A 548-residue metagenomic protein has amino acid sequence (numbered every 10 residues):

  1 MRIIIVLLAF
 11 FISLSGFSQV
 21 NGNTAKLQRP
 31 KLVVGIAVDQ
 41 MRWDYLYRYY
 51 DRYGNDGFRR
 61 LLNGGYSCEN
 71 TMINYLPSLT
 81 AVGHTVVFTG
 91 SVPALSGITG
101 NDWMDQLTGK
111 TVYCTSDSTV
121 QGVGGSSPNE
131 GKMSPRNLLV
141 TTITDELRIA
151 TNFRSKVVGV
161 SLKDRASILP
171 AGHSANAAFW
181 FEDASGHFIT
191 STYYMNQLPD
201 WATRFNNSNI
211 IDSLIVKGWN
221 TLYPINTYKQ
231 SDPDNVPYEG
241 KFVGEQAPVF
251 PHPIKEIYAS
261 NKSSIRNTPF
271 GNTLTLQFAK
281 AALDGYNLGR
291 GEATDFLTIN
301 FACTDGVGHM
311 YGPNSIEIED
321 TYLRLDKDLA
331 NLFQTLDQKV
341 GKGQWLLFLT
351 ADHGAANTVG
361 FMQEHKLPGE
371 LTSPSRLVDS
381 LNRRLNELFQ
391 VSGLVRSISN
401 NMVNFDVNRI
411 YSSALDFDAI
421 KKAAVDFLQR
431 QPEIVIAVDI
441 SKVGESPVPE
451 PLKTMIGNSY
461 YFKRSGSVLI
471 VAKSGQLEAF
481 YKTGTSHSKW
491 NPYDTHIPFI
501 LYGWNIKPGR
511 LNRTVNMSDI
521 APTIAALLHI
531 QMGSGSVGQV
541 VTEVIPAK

Functional and structural regions predicted by a protein language model:
M1-A25: Bacterial Sec-dependent N-terminal signal peptides
V20-Y66: Active-site-proximal N-terminal segment of extracellular/periplasmic enzymes that hydrolyze or transfer
L46-S96, K156-V160: Short, structured active-site-proximal loop/turn typified by the sulfatase FGly-forming signature C/S-X-P-X-R
Y53, N70, L79, N101-E130 (+7 more regions): Secreted, luminal/periplasmic, and some membrane-associated catalytic domains that remodel anionic oxygen-ester
R59, V140-I149, N400-V438, R513-Q539 (+1 more regions): Non-catalytic, well-ordered alpha-helical segments in soluble enzyme domains
V92, G97-A293, A302-H309, R430-I436 (+1 more regions): His/Asp/Glu-rich, glycine-adjacent segments that coordinate divalent cations and/or stabilize oxyanion chemistry on
I265-G291, T304-W345, A423, I524: A long, amphipathic alpha-helix that forms part of the scaffold/cap immediately adjacent to metal-dependent active
T372-L415, S486-L528, T542-K548: Substrate-binding rim/cap in mid-to-C-terminal beta-strand-loop elements of soluble/periplasmic
